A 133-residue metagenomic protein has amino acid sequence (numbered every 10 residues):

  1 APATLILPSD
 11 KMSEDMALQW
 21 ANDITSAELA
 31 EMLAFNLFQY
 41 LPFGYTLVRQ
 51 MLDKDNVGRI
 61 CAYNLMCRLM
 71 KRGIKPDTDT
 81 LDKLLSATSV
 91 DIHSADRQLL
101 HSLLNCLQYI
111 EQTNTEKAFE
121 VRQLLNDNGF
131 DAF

Functional and structural regions predicted by a protein language model:
A1-F133: Alpha-helical scaffold domains
